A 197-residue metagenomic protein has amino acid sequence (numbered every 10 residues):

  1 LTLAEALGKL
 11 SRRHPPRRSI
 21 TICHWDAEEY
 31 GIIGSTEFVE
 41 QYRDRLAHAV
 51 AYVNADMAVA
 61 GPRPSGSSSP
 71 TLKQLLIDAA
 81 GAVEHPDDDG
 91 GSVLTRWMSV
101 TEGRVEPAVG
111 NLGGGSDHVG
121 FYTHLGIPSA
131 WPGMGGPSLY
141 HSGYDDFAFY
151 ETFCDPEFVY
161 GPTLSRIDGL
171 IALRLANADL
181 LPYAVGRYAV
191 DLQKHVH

Functional and structural regions predicted by a protein language model:
L1-A6, E37, G120, T163 (+1 more regions): Short amphipathic alpha-helical face segments that pack within enzyme cores and frequently flank/anchor catalytic
L1-I32, D168-I171: Alpha-helical metal-binding/catalytic segments enriched in His/Glu/Asp
A6-K9, D78-H85, L170, R174: A generic structural signal for well-ordered alpha-helical segments enriched in polar/charged residues
D26-D146, E151, E157-F158, N177 (+2 more regions): Metal-dependent peptidase/peptidase-like ectodomains
P162, R166-H197: C-terminal non-catalytic alpha-helical accessory regions
